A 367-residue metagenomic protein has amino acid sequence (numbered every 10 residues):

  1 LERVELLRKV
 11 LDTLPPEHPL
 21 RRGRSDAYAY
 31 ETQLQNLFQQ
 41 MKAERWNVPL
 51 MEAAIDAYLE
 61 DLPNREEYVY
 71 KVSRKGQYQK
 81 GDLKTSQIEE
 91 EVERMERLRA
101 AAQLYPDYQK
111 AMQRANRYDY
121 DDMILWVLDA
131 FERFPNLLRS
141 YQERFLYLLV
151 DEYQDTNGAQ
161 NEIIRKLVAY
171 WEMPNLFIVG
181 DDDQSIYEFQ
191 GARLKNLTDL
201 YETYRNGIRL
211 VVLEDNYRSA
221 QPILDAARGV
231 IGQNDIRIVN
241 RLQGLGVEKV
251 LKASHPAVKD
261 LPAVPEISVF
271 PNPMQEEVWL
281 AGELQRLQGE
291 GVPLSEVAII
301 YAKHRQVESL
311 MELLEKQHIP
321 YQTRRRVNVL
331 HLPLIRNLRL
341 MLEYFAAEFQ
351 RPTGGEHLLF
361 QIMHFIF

Functional and structural regions predicted by a protein language model:
L1, L11-D26, W46-P49, E89-V92 (+7 more regions): Short, polar/flexible loop-turn hinges at active-site or ligand-entry regions and domain interfaces
L1-A53, K195-T198, G282: Conserved P-loop NTPase-based nucleic-acid remodeling module centered on helicase motor cores
L1-V4, N136-R139, Q184, A227 (+4 more regions): P-loop NTPase Walker
E2, L6-V10, Q33, L37 (+10 more regions): Alpha-helical scaffold elements adjacent to nucleotide-binding pockets in ATP/GTP-utilizing enzyme cores
E60-R65, Q79, L83-D199, V212-I223: Conserved helicase NTPase motor core
G158-F270, L340-E343: Conserved RecA-like helicase ATPase core segment that couples NTP binding/hydrolysis to strand translocation
P174, E202-I208, L261-V264, G289-F367: ATPase/helicase motor core of nucleic-acid motors
